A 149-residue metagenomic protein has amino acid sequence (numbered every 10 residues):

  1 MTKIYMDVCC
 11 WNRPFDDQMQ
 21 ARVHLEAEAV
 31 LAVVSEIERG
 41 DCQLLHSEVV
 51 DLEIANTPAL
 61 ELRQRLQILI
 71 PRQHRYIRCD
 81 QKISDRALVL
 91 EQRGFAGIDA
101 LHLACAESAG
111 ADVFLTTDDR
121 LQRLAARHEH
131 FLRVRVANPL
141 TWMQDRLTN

Functional and structural regions predicted by a protein language model:
T2-K3, D17-A27, E36, Q92-R93 (+1 more regions): Acidic, PIN/NYN-like endoribonuclease modules and their adjacent C-terminal/linker elements
Y5-P58, P71, Y76, P139-D145: PIN/NYN-family metal-dependent endoribonuclease catalytic core
C10, V50, I83, L101-H102 (+1 more regions): Alpha-helix capping/helix-boundary segments
F15-M19, K82-E91: Short, basic, glycine/proline-bearing loop/turn elements
L52-N56, F95, D119-L121: Acidic, metal-coordinating catalytic cores used for nucleic-acid/nucleotide bond scission and strand-transfer chemistry
L60-L66, L124-E129: Short, aromatic/basic amphipathic alpha-helical patches
R63-L88: Helix-adjacent hinge/juxtasegments
R78, G97-A100, T116: Short beta-strand scaffold positions
